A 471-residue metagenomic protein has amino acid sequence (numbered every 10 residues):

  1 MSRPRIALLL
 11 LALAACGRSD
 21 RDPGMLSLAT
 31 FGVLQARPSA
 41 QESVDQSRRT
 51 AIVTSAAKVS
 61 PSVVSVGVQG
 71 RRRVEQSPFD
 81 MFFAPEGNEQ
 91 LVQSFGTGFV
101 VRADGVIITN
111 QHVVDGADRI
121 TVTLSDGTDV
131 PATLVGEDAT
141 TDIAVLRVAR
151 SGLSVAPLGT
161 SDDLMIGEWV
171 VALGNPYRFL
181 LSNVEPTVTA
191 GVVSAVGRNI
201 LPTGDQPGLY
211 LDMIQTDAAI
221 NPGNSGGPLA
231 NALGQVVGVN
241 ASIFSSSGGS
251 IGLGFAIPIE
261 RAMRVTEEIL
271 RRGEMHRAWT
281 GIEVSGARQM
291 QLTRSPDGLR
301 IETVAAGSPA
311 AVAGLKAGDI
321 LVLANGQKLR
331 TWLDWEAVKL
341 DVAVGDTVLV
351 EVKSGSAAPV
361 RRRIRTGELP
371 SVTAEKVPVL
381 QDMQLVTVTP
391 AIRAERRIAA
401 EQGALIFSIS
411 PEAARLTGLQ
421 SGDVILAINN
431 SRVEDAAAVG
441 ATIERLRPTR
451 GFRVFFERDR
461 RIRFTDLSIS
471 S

Functional and structural regions predicted by a protein language model:
S2-L9: Sec-dependent signal peptide recognition, specifically the positively charged N-region followed immediately by
L9-L10, F407: Residue-level signal for mature regions of secreted extracellular proteins and peptides
L13-A15: C-terminal motif of bacterial Sec signal peptides marking the signal peptidase cleavage site
G17-A313, L323-K328, W332-D346, K353-R361 (+4 more regions): Serine-dependent protease modules
I107-I108, A310-W332, I406, A413-A437: Conserved PDZ fold ligand-binding element
G159-S161, P228, L292-S295, P309-I320 (+4 more regions): A short glycine-leucine-enriched loop at secondary-structure breakpoints that most characteristically corresponds
P378-L426: Long, low-complexity intrinsically disordered regions
N430-S470: Short alpha-helical boundary/capping segments at helix-coil junctions
